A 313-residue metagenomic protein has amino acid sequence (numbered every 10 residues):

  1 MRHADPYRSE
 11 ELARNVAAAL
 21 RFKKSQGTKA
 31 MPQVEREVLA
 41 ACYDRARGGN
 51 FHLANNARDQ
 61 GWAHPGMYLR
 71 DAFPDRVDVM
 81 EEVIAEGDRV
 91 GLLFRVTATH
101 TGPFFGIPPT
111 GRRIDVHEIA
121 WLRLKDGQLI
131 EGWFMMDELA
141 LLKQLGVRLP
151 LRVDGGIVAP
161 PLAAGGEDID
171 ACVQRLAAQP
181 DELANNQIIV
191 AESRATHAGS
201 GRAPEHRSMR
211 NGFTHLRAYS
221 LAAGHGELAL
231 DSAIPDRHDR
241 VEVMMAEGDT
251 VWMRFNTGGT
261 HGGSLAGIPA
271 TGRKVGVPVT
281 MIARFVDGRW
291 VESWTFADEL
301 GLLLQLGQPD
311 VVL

Functional and structural regions predicted by a protein language model:
M1-L313: C-terminal and inter-domain tail/linker signature
